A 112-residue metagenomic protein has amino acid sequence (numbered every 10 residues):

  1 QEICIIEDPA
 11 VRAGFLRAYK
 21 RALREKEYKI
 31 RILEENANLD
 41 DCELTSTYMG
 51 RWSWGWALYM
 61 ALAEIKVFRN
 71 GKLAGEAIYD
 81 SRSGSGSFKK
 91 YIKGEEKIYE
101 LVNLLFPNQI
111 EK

Functional and structural regions predicted by a protein language model:
E2-T47: N-terminal segment of the mature soluble domain
I3-I5, L23, M60, I65-V67 (+1 more regions): Generic hydrophobic secondary-structure signal
I6-D8, R51, R82: Short strand-loop junctions, especially beta-strand C-caps/beta-turns that link beta-sheets to coils or alpha-helices
D8-L16, W56-L58, S87-I98: Solvent-exposed, acidic/flexible segments
K20-R24, K29-I30, A77, R82-K112: C-terminal/domain-edge helix-coil "capping" segments
N36-N38, N70, N103, N108: Detector for Asparagine
T47-S53: N-terminal post-signal-peptidase region of extra-cytosolic proteins
A57-R82: Amphipathic beta-strand/beta-sheet edge segments enriched in Tyr/Trp
